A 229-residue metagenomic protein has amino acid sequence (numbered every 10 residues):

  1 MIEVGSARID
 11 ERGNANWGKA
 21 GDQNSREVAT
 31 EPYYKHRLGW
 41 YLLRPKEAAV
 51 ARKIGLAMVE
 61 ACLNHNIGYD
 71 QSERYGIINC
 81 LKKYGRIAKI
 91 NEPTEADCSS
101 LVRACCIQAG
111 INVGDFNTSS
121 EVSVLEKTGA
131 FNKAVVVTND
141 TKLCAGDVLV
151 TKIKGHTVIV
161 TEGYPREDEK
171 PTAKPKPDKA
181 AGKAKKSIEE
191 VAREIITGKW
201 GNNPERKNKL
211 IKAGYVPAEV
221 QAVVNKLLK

Functional and structural regions predicted by a protein language model:
M1-A109, I153-H156, E162-Y164: N-terminal capping segments
A51, G55-V59, S99, R103 (+3 more regions): Extracytoplasmic/secreted envelope proteins and their assembly/folding machinery, especially bacterial periplasmic
F131-N139: Short alpha-helix capping/helix-loop boundary micro-motifs
L143-D147: Loop/turn positions that initiate beta-strands
P165-A181: Low-complexity, Gly/Ser/Thr/Pro-rich intrinsically disordered linker/tail segments
K176, A213-K229: Repeat-associated, polar segments at repeat-unit boundaries in modular proteins
E194-K207, Y215-P217: Extracytoplasmic Gram-positive cell-surface binding/anchoring modules and repeats
